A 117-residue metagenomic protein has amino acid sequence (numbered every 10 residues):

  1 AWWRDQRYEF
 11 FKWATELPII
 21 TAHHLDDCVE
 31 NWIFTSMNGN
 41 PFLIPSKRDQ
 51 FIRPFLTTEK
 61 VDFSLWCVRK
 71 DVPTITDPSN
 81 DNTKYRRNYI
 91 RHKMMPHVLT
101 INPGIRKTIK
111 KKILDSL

Functional and structural regions predicted by a protein language model:
A1-F11, N40-F42: ATP-dependent adenylate-handling ligase core
W13-L17: Glycine-rich phosphate-binding loop signature in dinucleotide/nucleotide-binding domains
P18-I20, D26-I113: Catalytic subdomain that performs nucleotidyl-dependent activation
